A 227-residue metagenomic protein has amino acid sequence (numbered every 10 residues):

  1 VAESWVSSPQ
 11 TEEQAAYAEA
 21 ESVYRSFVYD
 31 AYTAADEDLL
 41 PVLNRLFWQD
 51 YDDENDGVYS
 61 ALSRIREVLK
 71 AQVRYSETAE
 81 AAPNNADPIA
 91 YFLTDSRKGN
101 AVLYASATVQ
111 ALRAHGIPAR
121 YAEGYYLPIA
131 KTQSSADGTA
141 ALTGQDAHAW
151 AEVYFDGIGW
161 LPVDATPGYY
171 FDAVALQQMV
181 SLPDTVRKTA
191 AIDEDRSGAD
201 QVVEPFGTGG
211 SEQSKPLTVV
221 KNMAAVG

Functional and structural regions predicted by a protein language model:
V1-D95: Acidic low-complexity segments
E13, Y17-A35, R74-S76, A114 (+1 more regions): Juxtamembrane membrane-insertion context
E54-A61, K70-V73, G99, A114-R120 (+1 more regions): Loop/turn elements at helix/coil->beta-strand transitions in domains of secreted/extracellular proteins
Y59, A107, S135-T139: Residue-level detector of functional hotspots within protein domains
I65, R97-Y125, A151: Cysteine-centered nucleophilic/redox motifs
Y91-N100, G138-L142: Short, contiguous acidic/charged loop-to-helix segments that flank catalytic cores in large enzymes
